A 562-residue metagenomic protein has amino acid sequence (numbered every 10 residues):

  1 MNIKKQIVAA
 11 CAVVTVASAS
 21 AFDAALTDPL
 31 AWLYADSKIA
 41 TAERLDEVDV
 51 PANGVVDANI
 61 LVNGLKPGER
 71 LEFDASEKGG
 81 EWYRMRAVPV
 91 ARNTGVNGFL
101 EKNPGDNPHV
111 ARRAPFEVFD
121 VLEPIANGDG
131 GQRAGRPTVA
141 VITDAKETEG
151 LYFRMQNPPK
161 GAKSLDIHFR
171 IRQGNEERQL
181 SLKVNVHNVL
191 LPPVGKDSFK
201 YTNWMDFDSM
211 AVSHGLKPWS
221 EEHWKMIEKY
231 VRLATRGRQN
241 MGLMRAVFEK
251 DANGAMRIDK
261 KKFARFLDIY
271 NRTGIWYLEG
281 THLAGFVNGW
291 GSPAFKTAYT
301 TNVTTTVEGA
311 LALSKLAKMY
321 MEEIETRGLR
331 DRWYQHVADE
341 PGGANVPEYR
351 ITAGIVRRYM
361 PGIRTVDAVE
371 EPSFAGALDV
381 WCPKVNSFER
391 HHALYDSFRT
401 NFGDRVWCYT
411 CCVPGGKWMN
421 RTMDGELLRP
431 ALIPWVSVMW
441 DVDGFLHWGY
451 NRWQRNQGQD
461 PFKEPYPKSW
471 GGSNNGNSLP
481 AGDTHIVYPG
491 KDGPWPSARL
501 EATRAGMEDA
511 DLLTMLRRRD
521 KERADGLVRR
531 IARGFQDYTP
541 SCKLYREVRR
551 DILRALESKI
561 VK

Functional and structural regions predicted by a protein language model:
M1-V8: Bacterial N-terminal signal peptides that target proteins for export
C11-S20: Hydrophobic h-region of N-terminal signal peptides that target proteins for export in Gram-negative bacteria
F22-L65: Beta-sheet-dominated interaction scaffolds and their linkers
V50-V55, G68, N93, D144-T148 (+1 more regions): Solvent-exposed, conformationally flexible loop/turn segments
N63, A91-N93, N97-L100, N107-V110 (+8 more regions): Aromatic-lined carbohydrate-binding surfaces of glycoside hydrolases
T301, T305, G309, L313-Y349 (+2 more regions): Catalytic domains of carbohydrate-active enzymes that cleave complex glycans
N401-P430: Active-site clefts of carbohydrate-active enzymes
G425-G476: Substrate-binding cleft of secreted/luminal carbohydrate-active enzymes
